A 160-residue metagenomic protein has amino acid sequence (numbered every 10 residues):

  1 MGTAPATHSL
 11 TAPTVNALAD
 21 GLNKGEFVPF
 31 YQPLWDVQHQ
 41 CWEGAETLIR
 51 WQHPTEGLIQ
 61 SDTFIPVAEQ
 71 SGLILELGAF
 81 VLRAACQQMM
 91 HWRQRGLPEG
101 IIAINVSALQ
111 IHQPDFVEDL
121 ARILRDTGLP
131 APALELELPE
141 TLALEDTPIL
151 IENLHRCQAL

Functional and structural regions predicted by a protein language model:
M1, D62, I123, L150: Catalytic-core segments of nucleotide cyclases and related cyclic-nucleotide turnover enzymes
G2-V67: Active-site core of bacterial EAL-family cyclic-dinucleotide phosphodiesterase domains
L10, T14, Q60, F116 (+1 more regions): Helical mechanochemical/support elements of P-loop NTPase systems and associated helical scaffolds
L22, R93, Q158: Conserved ATPase "switch" residues in P-loop NTPase domains
H39-E46, L73-I149: Catalytic core of bacterial c-di-GMP phosphodiesterases, primarily the EAL and HD-GYP domains, capturing alpha-helical
D62-P66, L75, H155: Conserved long alpha-helical elements within nucleotide-processing catalytic cores of c-di-GMP signaling and class III
L120, E152-L160: Catalytic-core regions built around general acid/base machinery
